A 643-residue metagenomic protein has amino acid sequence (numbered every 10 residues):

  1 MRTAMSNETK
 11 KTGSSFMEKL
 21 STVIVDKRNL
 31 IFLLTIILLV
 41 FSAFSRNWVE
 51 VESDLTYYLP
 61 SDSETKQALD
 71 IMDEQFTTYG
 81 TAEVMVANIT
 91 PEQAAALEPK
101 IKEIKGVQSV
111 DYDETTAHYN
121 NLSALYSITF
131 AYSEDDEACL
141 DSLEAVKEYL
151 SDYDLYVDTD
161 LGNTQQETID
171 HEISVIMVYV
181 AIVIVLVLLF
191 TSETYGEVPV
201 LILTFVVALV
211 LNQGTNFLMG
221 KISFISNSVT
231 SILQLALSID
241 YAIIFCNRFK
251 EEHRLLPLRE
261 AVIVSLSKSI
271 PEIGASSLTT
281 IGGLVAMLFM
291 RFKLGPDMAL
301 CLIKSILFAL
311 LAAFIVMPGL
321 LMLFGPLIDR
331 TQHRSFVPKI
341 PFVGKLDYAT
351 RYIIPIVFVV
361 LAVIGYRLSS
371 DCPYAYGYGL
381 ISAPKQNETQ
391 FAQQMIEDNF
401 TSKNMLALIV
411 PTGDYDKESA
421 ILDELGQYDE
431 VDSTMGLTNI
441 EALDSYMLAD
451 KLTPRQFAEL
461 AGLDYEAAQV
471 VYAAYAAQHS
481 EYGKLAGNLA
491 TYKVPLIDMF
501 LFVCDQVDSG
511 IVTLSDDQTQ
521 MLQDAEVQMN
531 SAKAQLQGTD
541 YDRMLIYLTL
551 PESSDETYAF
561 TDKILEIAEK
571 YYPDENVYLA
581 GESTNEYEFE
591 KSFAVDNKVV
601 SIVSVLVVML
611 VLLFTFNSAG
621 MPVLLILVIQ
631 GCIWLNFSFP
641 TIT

Functional and structural regions predicted by a protein language model:
M1-V51, V107, E134-G377, E552 (+2 more regions): Membrane-embedded transmembrane helical bundles of large multi-pass transporters/channels
A4-T9, G13-I36, A43-N47, D62 (+8 more regions): Structural signature of multi-pass, alpha-helical inner-membrane proteins
Y58-P60, E64, Q75-E83, I89 (+1 more regions): Juxtamembrane segments of multi-pass membrane proteins
D62, K66-Q67, E74-Q75, A87-T129 (+4 more regions): Extracytoplasmic
D62-S63, D136, F292, Q386-N387 (+1 more regions): Serine-centered coil/turn micro-motif
G80-N88, E98, D113-D170, M405-T412 (+4 more regions): A short beta-strand structural signal in non-transmembrane regions
Y126, I202, I396, L425 (+3 more regions): Conserved hydrophobic/aromatic pocket- or pore-lining residues that grip, position, or stack substrates in active sites
P355-I356, C372-A375, N404-A407, K417-S419 (+14 more regions): Extended hydrophobic-aromatic, low-complexity segments
